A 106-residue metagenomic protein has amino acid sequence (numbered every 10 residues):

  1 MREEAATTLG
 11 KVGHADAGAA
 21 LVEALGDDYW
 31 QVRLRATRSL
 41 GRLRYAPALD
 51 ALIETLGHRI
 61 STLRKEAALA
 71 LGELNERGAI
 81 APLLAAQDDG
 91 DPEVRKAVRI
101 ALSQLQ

Functional and structural regions predicted by a protein language model:
M1-R2, Q31-R33, T62-R64, P92-R95: Positions within the helices of HEAT/ARM-like alpha-solenoid repeats
E3-T7, K11, Y29-V32: Acidic (E/D-rich), amphipathic helical modules within compact regulatory domains
T8, S39-R42, A70-E73, R77 (+1 more regions): Core register positions within helices of long alpha-helical scaffolds
H14-G26, Y45-G57, E76-D88: Amphipathic alpha-helical scaffolding segments comprising HEAT/armadillo-like alpha-solenoid repeats
A46, H58-K65, L69: Strongly charged, low-complexity linkers/loops
N75-Q106: Leucine-rich solenoid repeat scaffolds
